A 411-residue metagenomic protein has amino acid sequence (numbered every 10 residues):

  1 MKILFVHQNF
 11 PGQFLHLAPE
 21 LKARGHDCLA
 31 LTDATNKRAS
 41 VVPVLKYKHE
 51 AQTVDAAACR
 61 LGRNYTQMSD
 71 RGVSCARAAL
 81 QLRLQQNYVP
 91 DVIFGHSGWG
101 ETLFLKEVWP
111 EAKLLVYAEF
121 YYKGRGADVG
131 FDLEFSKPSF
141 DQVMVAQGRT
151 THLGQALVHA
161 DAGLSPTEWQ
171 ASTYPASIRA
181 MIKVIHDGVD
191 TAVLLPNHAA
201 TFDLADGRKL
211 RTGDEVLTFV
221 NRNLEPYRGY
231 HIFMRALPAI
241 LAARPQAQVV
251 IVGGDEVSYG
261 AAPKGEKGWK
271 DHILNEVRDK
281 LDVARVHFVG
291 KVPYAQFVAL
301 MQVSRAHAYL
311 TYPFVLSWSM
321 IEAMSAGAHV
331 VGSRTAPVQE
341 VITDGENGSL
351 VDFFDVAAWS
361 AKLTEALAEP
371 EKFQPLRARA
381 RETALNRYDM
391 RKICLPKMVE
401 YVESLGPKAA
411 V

Functional and structural regions predicted by a protein language model:
A51-G62, A112-T151, A192, P196-T201 (+2 more regions): Acceptor-binding helix/loop patch of EC 2.4 sugar-transfer enzymes, predominantly nucleotide-sugar-dependent
D70, A358, E371-E403: A charged, aromatic-enriched C-terminal amphipathic alpha-helix characteristic of glycosyltransferases across folds
W169, G188: Carbohydrate-associated surface elements
A205-R228, M234-A239, V249-V252: Conserved donor-binding/catalytic core segment of Leloir-type glycosyltransferases
V257, A261-K291, A295: Nucleotide-activated donor-binding/catalytic signature segment of Leloir-type glycosyltransferases, i.e., the conserved
Y312: Aromatic "clamp/platform" in nucleotide-sugar-dependent glycosyltransferases that forms part of the donor/acceptor
H329-G332: Short hydrophobic beta-strand element within catalytic cores of glycosyltransferases and related nucleotide-activated
D344-G345, S349-V356, E365-E371: Conserved acidic donor-binding segment of nucleotide-sugar-dependent glycosyltransferases
